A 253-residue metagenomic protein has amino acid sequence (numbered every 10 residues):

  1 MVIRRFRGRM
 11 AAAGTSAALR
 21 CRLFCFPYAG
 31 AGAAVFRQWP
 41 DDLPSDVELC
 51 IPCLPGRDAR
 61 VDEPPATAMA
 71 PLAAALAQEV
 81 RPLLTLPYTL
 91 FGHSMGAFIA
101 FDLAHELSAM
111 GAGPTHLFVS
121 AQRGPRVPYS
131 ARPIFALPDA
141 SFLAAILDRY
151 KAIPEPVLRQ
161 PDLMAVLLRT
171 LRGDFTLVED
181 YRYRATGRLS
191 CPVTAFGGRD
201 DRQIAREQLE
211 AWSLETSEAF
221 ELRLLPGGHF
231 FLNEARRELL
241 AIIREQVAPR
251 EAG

Functional and structural regions predicted by a protein language model:
M1-F91, M95-G253: Domain-scale detector for complete catalytic domains at protein termini or as standalone homologs
